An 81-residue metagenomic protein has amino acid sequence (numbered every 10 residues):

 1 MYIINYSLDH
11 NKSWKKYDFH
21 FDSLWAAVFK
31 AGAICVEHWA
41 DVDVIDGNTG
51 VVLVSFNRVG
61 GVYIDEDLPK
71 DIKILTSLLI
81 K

Functional and structural regions predicted by a protein language model:
M1-K15: Short aromatic-glycine-(Arg/Gly/Cys) micro-motifs in beta-strand/loop hairpins
I3-I4, A27-A31, V62: N-terminal processing/targeting junctions
K12-D18, G50-V54: Surface-exposed loop/edge segments in extracytoplasmic proteins
F19-A26, N57-Y63: A short, sequence-level motif marking secondary-structure junctions
F21-D43: A short, charged, amphipathic alpha-helix used as a generic interaction element across diverse proteins
C35-K81: Short, mixed-charge low-complexity intrinsically disordered segments
